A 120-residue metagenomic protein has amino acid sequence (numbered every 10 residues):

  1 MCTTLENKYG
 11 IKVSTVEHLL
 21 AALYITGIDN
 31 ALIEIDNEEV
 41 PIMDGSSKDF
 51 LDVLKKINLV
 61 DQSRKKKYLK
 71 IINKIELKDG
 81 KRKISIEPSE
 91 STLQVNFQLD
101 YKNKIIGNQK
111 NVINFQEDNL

Functional and structural regions predicted by a protein language model:
M1-L120: Short acidic-hydrophobic catalytic motif
